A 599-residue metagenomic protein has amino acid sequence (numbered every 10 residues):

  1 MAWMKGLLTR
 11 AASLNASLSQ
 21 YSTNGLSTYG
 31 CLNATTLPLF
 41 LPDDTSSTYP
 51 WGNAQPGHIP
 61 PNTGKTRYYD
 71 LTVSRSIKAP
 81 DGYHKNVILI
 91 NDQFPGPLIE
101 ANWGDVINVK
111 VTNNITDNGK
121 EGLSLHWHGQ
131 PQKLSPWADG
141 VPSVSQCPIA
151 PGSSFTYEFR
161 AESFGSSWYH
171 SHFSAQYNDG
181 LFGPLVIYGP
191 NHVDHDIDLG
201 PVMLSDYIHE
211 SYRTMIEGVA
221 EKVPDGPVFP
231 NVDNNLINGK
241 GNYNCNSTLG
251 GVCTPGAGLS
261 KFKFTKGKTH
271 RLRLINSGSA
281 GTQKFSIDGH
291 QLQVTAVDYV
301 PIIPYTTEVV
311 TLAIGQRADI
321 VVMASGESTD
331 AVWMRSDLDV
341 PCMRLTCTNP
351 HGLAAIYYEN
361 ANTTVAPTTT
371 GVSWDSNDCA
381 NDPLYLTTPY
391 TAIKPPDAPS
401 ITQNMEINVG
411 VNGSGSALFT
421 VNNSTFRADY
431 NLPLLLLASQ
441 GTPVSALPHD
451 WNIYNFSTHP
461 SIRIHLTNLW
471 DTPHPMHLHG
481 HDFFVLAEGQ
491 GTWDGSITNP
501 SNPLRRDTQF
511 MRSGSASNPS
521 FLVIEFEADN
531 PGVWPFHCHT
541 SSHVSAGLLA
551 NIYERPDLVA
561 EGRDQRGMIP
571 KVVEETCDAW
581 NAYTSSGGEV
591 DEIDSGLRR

Functional and structural regions predicted by a protein language model:
W3-P60, L181-I216, Y305-I462, T467-P473 (+2 more regions): Extended terminal and domain-junction accessory segments
G52-A79, S211-N235, G239, S424-R427 (+1 more regions): A eukaryote-biased signal for short, well-structured alpha-helical docking elements
G52-G57, Q93-P95, S154, W168-Y169 (+4 more regions): Short alpha-helical segments and helix-capping/turn motifs at coil-helix boundaries
T63-R67, G82-H84, G119, D196-D198 (+3 more regions): A short, polar/charged loop/turn motif at coil->beta-strand junctions and beta-hairpin connectors
Y68-V193, G281-V310, V332-T346, G415-E525 (+2 more regions): Histidine- and aromatic-enriched segments that form or immediately flank copper-ligand environments
D70-T72, S154-T156, L236, K263 (+1 more regions): Ser/Thr- (and often Asn-) enriched beta-sheet segments in non-cytosolic proteins
G200-K268, I275-G278, P383: Acidic-aromatic/histidine active-site loop/patch
V252-A257, K263-R273, S277-S328: A compositional/structural signature marking long, glycine- and acidic/polar-rich segments with frequent tryptophans
